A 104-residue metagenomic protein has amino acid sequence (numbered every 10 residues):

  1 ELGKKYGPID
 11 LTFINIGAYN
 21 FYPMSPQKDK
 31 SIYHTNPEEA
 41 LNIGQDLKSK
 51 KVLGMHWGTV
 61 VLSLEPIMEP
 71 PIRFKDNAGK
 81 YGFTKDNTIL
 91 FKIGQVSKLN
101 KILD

Functional and structural regions predicted by a protein language model:
E1-G7, I93-D104: Core dinuclear metal-dependent hydrolase active-site scaffold
E1-L90: Cap/insert and terminal regions of metallo-dependent hydrolase folds
